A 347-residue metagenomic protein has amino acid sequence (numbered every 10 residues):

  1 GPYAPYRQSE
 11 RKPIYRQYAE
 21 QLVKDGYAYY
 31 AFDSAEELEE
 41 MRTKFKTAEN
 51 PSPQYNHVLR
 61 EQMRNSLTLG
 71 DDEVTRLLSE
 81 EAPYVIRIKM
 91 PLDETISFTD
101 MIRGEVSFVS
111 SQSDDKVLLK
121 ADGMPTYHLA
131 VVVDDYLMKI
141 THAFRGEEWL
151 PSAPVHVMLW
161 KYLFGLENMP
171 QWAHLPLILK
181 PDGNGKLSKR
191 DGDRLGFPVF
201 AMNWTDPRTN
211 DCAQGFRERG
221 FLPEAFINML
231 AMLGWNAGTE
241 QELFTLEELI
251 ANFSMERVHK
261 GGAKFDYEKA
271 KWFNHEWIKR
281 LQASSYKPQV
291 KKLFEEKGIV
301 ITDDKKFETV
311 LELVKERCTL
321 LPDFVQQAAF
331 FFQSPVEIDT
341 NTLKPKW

Functional and structural regions predicted by a protein language model:
G1, P5-P13, Q17-N50, N56 (+6 more regions): Basic, alpha-helical terminal appendages of large translation-related enzymes
Q8, Q21-K24, A28-D191, P198 (+1 more regions): Active-site cores that bind ATP or allylic diphosphates and position pyrophosphate for catalysis
V133-Y136, E148-W347: Conserved nucleotide- and phosphate/pyrophosphate-binding catalytic cores in adenylate/nucleotidyl-handling enzymes
